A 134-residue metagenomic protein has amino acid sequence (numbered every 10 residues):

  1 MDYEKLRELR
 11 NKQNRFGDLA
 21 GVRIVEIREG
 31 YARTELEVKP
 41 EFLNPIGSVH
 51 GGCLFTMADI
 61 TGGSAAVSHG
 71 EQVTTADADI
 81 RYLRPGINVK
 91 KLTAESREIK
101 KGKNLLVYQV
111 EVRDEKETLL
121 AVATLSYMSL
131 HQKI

Functional and structural regions predicted by a protein language model:
M1-I134: Terminal targeting signals and extreme-terminal segments of soluble enzymes
